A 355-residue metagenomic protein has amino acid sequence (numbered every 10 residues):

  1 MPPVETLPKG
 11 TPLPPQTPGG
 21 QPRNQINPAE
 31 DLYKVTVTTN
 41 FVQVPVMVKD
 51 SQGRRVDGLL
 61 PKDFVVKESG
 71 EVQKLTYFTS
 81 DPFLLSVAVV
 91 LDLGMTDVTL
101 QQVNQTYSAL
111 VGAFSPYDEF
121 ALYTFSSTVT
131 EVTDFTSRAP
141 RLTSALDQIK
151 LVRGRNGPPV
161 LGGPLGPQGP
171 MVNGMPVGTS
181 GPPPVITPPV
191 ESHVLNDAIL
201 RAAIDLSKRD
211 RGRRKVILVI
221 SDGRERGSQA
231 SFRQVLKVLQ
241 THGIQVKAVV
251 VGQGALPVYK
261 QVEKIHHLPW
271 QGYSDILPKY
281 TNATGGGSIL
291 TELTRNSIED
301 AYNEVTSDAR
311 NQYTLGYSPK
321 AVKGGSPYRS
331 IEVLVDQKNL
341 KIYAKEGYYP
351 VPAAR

Functional and structural regions predicted by a protein language model:
M1-R355: Scaffold/interface architecture of coatomer-like assemblies
